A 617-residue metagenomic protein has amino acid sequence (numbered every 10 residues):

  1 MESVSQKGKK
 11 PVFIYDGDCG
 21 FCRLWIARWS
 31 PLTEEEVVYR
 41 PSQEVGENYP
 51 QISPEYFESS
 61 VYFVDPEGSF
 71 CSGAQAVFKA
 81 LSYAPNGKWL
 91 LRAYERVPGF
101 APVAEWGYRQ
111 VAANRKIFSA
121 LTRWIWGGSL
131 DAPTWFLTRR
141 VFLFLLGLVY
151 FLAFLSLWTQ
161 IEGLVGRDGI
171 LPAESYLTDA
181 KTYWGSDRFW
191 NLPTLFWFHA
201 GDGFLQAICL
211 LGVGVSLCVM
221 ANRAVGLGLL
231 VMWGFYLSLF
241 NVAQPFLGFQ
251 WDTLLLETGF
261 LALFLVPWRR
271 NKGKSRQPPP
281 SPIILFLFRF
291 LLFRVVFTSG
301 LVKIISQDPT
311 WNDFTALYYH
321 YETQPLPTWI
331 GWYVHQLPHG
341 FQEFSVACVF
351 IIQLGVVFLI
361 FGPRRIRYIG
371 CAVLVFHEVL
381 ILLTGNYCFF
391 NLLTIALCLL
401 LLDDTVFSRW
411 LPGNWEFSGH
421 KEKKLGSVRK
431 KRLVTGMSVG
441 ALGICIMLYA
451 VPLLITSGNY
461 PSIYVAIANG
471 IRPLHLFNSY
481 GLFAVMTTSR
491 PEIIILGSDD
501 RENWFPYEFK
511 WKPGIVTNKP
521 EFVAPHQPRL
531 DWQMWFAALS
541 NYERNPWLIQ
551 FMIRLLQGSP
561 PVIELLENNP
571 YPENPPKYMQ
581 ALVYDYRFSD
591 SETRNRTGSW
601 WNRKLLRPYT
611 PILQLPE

Functional and structural regions predicted by a protein language model:
E2-T33: Local sequence-structure signature of Cys/Sec-based thiol-disulfide redox active-site neighborhoods
S5, I52-Y56, R140, F286: Short loop/turn motifs at secondary-structure junctions and domain boundaries
K9-I14, W25, V37-P41, I117-E617: Alpha-helical membrane-anchoring segments
G20, V45, P513-G514: Short, catalytically relevant binding-site loops at active-site mouths
W29-E44, V61: A short Gly-Trp-Pro
E44-G128: Thiol/selenol-based redox catalytic cores and closely related redox-interacting motifs
